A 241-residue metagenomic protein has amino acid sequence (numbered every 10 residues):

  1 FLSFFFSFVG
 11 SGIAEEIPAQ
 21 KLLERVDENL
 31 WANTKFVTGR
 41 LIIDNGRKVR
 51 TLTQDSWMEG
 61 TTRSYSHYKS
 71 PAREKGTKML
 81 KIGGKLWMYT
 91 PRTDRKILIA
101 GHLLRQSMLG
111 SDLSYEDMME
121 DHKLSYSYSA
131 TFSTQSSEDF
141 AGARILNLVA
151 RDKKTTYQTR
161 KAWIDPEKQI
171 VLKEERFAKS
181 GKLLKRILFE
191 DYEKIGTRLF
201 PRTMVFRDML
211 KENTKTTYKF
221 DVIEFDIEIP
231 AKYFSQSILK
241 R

Functional and structural regions predicted by a protein language model:
F1-S7: Bacterial N-terminal signal peptides
G10-E15: Sec/Tat signal peptide C-region and signal peptidase I cleavage site
I17-R92: N-terminal mature ectodomain segment of secretory-pathway/periplasmic proteins
K21-E24, T51-T53, Y128-T134, I187-E190 (+1 more regions): Short structured motifs
I42, E59-T61, K69-P71, G84 (+8 more regions): Solvent-exposed coil/turn segments that connect beta secondary-structure elements in extracytoplasmic/periplasmic
T90-E120: Acidic/charged, solvent-exposed loop-and-adjacent secondary-structure segments enriched in E/D, K/R, S/T, and G/P
R95-I99, M119, A141-Q236: Gly/Pro-enriched, hydrophobic low-complexity segments that function as extracytoplasmic propeptides/linkers
S111-V149: Short, conserved active-site entrance elements at the starts or edges of catalytic domains
